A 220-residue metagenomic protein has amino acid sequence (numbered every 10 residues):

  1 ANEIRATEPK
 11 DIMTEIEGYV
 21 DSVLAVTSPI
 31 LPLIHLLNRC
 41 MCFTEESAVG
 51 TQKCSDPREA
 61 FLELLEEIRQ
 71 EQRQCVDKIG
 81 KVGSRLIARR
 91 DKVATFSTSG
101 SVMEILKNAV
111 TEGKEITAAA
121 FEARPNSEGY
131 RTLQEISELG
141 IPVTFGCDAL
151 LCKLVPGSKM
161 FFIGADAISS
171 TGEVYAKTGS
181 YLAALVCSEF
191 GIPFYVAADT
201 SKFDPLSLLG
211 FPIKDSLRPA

Functional and structural regions predicted by a protein language model:
A1-A60: Long amphipathic alpha-helical segments
A1-N2, E17-V20, I34-M41, K81-S84 (+4 more regions): Predominant activation on well-ordered alpha-helical scaffold segments within soluble catalytic domains
I4, K92-T98, S170-A176: Short, glycine-rich nucleotide/cofactor-binding loops
P29, K92-V93, S97-M103, P125-N126: Gly/Ser/Thr-rich loops at beta-strand to alpha-helix junctions that form or flank small-molecule/cofactor-binding
L62-Q70: Short glycine/proline- and acidic residue-enriched helix-loop micro-motifs that form flexible lids or anion-recognition
E71-A88: A short, well-structured juxtamembrane/interface segment
R90-D91, I116: Nucleotide donor/acceptor-binding cores
E104, T111-E115, F121-A220: Conserved phosphate- and dinucleotide-binding cores of soluble alpha/beta proteins, encompassing both enzyme active
